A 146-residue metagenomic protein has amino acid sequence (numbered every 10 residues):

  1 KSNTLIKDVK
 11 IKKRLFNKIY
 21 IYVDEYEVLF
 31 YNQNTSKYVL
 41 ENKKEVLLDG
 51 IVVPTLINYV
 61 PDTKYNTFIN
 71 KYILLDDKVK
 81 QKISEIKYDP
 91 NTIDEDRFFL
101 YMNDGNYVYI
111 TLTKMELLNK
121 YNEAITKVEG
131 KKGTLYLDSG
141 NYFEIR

Functional and structural regions predicted by a protein language model:
S2-K7, L74-I83, V128-K131: Short secondary-structure junctions
N3-N17: Short, well-structured beta-strand/strand-turn elements
K13-L15, V23-E27, V52, P90-T92 (+3 more regions): A mature extracytoplasmic/lumenal domain signature
F16-K18, E85-Y88, T134-F143: Acidic/histidine-enriched alpha-helical segments
N17-I19, Y38, E45, D96-F98 (+2 more regions): Hydrophobic residues embedded in beta-strands of well-ordered beta-sheets
I19-P90: Extracytoplasmic segments of membrane-associated envelope/inner-membrane machinery
N66-E123: Soluble extracytoplasmic domains of inner/organellar membrane proteins
T111-R146: Extracytoplasmic/luminal low-complexity segments enriched in Pro/Gly and acidic/polar residues that act as flexible
